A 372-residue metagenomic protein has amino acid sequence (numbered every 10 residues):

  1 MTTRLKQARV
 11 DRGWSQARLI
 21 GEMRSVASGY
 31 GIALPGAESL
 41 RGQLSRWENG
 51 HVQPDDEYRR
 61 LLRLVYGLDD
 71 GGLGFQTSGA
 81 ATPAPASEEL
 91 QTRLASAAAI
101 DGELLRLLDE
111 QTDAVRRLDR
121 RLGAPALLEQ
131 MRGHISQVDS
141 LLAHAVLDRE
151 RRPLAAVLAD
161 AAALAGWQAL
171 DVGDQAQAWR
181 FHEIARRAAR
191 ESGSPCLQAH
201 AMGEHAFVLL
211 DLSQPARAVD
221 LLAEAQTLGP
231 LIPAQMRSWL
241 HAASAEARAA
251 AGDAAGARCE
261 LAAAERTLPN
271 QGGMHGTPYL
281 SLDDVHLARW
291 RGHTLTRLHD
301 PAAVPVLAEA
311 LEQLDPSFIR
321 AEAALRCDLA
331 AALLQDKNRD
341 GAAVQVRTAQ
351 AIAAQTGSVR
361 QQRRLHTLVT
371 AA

Functional and structural regions predicted by a protein language model:
M1-S25, A33-A99: Short amphipathic recognition helices of helix-turn-helix/homeodomain-type DNA-binding modules
D11, S25-G29, Q53, L68-G71 (+4 more regions): Short helix-loop boundary/capping segments at the starts of domains
V26-A37, Q271-P278: Short, flexible, glycine-rich and Lys/Arg-enriched loop motifs at helix boundaries that contact anionic partners
A27, A80-A81, F207, T367: Short secondary-structure boundary/hinge segments and terminal tails
I100, L105, Q111-A372: Conserved binding/catalytic microenvironments
